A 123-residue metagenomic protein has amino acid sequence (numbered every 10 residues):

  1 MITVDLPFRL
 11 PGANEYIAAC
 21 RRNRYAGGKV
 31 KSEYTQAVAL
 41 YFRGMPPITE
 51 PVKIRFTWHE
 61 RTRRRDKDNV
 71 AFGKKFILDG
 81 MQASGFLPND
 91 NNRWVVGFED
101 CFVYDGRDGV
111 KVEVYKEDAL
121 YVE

Functional and structural regions predicted by a protein language model:
M1-E123: Catalytic phosphate/metal-binding cores of nucleic-acid and nucleotide-processing enzymes, i.e., regions that mediate
